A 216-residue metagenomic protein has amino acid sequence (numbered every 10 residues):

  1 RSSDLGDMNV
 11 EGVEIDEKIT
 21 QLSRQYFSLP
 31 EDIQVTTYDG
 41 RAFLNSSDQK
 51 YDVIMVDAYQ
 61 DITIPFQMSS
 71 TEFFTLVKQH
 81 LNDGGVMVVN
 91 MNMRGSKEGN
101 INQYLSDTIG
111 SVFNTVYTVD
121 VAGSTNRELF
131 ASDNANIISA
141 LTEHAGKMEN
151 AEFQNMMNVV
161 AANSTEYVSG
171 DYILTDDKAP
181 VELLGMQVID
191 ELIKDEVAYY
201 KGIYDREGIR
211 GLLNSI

Functional and structural regions predicted by a protein language model:
R1-V88, N92, S96-N102, G110: The AdoMet/dcAdoMet-binding core of the Class I SAM-like
I15, I19, I33, I54 (+10 more regions): Weak global preference for isoleucine
Q21, Q25, Q34, Q49 (+11 more regions): Residue-identity detector for glutamine
S69, N102-L105, T142-G146: Composition- and surface-driven signal marking solvent-exposed, interaction-prone regions in large proteins
L105-Y117: Conserved short secondary-structure elements within globular domains
T115-I216: Soluble small-group transferase modules, centered on the S-adenosyl donor enzyme superfamily
